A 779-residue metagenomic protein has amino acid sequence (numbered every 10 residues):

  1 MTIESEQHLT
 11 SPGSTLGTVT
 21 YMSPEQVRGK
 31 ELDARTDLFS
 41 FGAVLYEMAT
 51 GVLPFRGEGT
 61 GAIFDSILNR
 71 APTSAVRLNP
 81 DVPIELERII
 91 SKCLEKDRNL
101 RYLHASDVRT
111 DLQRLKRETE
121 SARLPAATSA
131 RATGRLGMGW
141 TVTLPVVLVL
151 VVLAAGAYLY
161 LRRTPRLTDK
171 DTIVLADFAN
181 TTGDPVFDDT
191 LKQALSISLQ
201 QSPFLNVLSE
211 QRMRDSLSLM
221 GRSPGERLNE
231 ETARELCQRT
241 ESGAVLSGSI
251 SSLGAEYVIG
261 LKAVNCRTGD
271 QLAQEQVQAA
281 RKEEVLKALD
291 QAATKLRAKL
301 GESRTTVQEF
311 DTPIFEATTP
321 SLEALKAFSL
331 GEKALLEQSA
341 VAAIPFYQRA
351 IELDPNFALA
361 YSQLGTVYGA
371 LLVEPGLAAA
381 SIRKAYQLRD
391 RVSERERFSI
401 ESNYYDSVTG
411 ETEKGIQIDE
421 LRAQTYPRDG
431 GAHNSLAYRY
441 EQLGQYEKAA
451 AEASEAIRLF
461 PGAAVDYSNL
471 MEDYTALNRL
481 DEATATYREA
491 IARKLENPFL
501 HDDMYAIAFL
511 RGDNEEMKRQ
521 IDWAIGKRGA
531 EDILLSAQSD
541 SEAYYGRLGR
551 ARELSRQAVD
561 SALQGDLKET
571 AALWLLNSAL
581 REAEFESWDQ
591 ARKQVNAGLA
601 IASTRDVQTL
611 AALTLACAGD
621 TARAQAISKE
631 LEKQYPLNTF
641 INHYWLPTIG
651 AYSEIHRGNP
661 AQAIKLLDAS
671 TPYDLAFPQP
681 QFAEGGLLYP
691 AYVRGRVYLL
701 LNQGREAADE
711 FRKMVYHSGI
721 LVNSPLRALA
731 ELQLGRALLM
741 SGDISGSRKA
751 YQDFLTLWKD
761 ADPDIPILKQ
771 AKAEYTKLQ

Functional and structural regions predicted by a protein language model:
T2-L16: Regulatory activation segment
S11, G17-A126: C-terminal lobe helix-coil module of Hanks-type protein kinase domains
G61-A62, P72, L136-P498, E515-K518 (+7 more regions): Acidic, proline/glycine-rich low-complexity intrinsically disordered segments
L322, S329, Q363, I400-E401 (+13 more regions): "A position-specific structural signal for the A-helix of alpha-solenoid helical repeats
A334, Y368, Y405-D406, Y440 (+9 more regions): Residue at a conserved register position within TPR or TPR-like alpha-solenoid repeats
E352, Y386-Q387, Q424, R458 (+8 more regions): Amphipathic alpha-helical segments of tetratricopeptide repeats
N356, S393-F398, R428, G462 (+10 more regions): Structural signature of alpha-solenoid helical repeat junctions
A360, R395, A432, D466 (+7 more regions): TPR alpha-solenoid repeat register
